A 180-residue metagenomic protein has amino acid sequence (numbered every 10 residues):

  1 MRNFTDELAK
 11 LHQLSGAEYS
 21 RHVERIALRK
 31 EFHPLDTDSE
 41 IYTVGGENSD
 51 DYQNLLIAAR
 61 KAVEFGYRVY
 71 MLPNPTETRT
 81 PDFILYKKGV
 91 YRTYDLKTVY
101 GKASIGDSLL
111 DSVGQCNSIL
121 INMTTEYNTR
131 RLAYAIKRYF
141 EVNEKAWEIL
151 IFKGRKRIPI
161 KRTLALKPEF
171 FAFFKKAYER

Functional and structural regions predicted by a protein language model:
M1-V69, T98-R180: Metal-dependent nuclease catalytic core centered on acidic motifs
K61, P75-E77, Y86-K88, N143: A generic structural signal for short, solvent-exposed coil/turn residues that cap or connect secondary-structure
V63-E77, P81-D82: A short acidic/basic microdomain associated with nuclease active sites
R79-I84, P159-R162: Short, solvent-exposed polar/charged micro-motifs at secondary-structure junctions
F83-L85, G89-T98: Conserved catalytic cores of phosphodiester-cleaving nucleases, focusing on short active-site segments
